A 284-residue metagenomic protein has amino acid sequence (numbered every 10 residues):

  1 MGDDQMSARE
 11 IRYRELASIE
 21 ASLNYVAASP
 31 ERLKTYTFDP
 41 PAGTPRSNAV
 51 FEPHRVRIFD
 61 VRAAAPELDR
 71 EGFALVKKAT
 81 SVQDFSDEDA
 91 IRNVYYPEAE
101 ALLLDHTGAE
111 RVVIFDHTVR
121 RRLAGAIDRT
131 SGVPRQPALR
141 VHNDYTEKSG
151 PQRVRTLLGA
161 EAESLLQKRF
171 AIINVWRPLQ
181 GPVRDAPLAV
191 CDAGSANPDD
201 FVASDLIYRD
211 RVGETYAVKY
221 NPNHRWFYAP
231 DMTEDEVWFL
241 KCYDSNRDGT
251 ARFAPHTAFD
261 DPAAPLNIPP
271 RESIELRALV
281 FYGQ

Functional and structural regions predicted by a protein language model:
R9-Y216, Y220-P230: Non-heme Fe(II) oxygenase catalytic core, chiefly the N-lobe of the double-stranded beta-helix
Y216-Q284: Catalytic core of Fe(II)/2-oxoglutarate
